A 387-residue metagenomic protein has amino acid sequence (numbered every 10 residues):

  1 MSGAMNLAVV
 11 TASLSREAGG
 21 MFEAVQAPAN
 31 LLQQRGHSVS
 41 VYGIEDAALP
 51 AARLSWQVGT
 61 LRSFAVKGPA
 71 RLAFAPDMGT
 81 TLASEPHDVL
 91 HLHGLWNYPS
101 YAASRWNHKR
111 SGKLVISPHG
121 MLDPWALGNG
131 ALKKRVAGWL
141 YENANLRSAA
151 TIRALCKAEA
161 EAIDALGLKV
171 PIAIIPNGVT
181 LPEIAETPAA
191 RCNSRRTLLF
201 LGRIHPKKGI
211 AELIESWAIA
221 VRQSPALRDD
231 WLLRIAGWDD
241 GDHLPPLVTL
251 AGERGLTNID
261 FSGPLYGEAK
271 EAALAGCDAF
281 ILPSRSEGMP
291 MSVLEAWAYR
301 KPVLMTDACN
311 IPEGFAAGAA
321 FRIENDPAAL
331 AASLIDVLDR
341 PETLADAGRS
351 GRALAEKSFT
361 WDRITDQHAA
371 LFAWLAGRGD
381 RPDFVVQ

Functional and structural regions predicted by a protein language model:
Y42-A48, L201, D230-P246, G263-P264: Glycosyltransferase donor-sugar binding loop
K109, K134-T151: Membrane-proximal helix-turn-helix segments that form the acceptor-binding/catalytic region of lipid-linked
R153, V179, A190-K208, E212-A218 (+1 more regions): Conserved donor-binding/catalytic core segment of Leloir-type glycosyltransferases
A158, G178: Carbohydrate-associated surface elements
P245-L265: Nucleotide-activated donor-binding/catalytic signature segment of Leloir-type glycosyltransferases, i.e., the conserved
R285: Aromatic "clamp/platform" in nucleotide-sugar-dependent glycosyltransferases that forms part of the donor/acceptor
P302-T306: Short hydrophobic beta-strand element within catalytic cores of glycosyltransferases and related nucleotide-activated
A319-A328, D336-P341: Conserved acidic donor-binding segment of nucleotide-sugar-dependent glycosyltransferases
